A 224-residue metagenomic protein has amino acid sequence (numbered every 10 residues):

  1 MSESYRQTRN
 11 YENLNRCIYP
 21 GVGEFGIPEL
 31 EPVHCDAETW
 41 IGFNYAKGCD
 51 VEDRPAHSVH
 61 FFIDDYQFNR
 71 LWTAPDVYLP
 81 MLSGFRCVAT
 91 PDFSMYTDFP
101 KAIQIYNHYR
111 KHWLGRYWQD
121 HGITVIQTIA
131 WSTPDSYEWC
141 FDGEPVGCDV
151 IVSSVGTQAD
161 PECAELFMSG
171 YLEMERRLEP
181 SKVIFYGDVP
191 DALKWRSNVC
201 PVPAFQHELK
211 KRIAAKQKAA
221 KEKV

Functional and structural regions predicted by a protein language model:
M1-V33, S197-V224: C-terminal accessory extensions appended to soluble enzyme cores
G23-P28, N44, D50, V189: Compositionally biased, intrinsically disordered low-complexity regions
P32-D50: N-terminal accessory interaction module
K47-E52, I63, L71-A214: Eukaryote-skewed repeat-based solenoidal scaffolds used as protein-protein interaction platforms, primarily
R54-A56: A short, charged/proline- and glycine-enriched loop that marks the coil->beta-strand transition at the N-terminal
F68: An active-site-proximal beta-strand-loop segment
